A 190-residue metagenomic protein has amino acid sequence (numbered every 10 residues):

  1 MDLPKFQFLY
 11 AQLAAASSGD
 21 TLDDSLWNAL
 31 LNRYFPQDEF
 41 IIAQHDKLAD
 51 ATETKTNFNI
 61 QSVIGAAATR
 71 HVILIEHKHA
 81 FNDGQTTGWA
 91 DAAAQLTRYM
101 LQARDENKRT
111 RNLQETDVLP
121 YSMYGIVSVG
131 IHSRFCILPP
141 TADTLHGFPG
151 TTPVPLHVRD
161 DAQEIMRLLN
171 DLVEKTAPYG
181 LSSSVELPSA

Functional and structural regions predicted by a protein language model:
M1-Y124, H132-F135, P139-A190: A short, conserved, highly charged catalytic patch centered on acidic carboxylates
